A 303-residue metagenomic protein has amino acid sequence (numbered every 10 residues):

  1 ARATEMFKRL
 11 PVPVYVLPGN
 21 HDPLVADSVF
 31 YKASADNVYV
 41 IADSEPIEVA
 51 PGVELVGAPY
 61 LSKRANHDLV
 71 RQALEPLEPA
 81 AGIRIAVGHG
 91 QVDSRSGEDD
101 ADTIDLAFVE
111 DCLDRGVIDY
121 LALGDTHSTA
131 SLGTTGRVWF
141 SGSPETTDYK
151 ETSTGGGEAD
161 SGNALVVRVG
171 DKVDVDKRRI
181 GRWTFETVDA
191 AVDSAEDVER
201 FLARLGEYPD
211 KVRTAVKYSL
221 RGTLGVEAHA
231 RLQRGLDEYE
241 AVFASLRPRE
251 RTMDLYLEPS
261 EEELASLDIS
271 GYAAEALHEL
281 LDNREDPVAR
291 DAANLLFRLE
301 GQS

Functional and structural regions predicted by a protein language model:
A1-W139, S143-Y149: His/Asp/Glu-rich metal-coordinating catalytic cores of metallo-dependent phosphodiesterases/hydrolases acting on
K32-A33, R71-E75, G155-G156, Q233-E240: Short, solvent-exposed amphipathic alpha-helical segments in soluble enzyme and RNA/protein-processing domains
G52-Y60, G155, E258-I269: Short, surface-exposed amphipathic charged segments that create phosphate/polyanion-binding patches used for binding
V53, V138, L165, V216 (+1 more regions): A broad, low-specificity signal marking well-ordered, structured residues that form hydrophobic/aromatic
G57, G88, V166-V169, L220: Hydrophobic side chains in beta-strands
G82, S161-N163, T214: Residues at beta-strand starts and edge strands
G124-D197, F201, Y208: A conserved active-site cap/scaffold subdomain adjacent to cofactor or substrate pockets
V169-S303: Accessory, non-catalytic peripheral segments of nucleic-acid enzymes
